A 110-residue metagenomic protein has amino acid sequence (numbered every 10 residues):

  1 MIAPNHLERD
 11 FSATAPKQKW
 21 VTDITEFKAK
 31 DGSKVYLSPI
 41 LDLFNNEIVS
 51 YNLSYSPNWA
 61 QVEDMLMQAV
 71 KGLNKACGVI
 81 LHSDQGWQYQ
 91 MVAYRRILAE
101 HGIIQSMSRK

Functional and structural regions predicted by a protein language model:
M1-K110: Charged DNA-binding/catalytic regions of mobile-element recombinases
